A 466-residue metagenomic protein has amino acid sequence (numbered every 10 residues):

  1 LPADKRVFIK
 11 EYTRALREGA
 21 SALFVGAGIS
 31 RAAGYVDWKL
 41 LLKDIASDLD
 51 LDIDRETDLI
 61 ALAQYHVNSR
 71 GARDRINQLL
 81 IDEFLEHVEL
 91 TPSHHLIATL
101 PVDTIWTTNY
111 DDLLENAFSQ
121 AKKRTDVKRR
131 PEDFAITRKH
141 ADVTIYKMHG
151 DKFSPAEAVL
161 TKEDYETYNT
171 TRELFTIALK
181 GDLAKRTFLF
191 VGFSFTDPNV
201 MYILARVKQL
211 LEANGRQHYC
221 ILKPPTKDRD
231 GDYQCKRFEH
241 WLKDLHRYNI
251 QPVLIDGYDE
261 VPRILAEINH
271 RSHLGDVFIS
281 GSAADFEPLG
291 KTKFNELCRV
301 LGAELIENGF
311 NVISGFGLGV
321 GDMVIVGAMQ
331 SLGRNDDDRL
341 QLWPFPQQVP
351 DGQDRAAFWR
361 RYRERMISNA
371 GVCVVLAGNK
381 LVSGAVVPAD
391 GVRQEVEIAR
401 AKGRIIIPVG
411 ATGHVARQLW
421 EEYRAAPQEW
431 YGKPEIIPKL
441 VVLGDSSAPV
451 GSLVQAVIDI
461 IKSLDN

Functional and structural regions predicted by a protein language model:
L1, A72-L85, V159-Y165, C220 (+2 more regions): Short, basic, glycine/proline-bearing loop/turn elements
L1-L23, I29-R31, D48, A72 (+8 more regions): SIR2/sirtuin-family catalytic core signature
D4-R6, K10-A22, A27-L40, A63-V127 (+6 more regions): Metabolite-binding pocket within alpha/beta catalytic cores that recognizes anionic/polar moieties
A22-G28, N109, E166-T226, V312-G317 (+1 more regions): Glycine-rich anion-binding loop/nest that anchors nucleotide
L40, I203-Q209, M329-Q330, Y423-A425: Short, solvent-exposed amphipathic alpha-helical segments in soluble enzyme and RNA/protein-processing domains
I45-I60: Conserved phosphoryl-transfer catalytic core
K123-A184, R360, G371: Active-site gating loop/helix substructures
A284-D465: Acidic/glycine-enriched connector segments
